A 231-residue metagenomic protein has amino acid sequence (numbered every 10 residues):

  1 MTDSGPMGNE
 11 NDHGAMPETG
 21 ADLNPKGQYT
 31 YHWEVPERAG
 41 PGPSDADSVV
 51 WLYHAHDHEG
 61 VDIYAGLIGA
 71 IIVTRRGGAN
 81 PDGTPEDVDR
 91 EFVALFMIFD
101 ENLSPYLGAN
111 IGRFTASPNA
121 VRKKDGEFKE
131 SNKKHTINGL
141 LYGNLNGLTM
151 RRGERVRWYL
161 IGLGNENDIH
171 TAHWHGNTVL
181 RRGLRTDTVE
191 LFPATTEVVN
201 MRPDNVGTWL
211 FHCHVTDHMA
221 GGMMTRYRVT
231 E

Functional and structural regions predicted by a protein language model:
M1-V73, N132, G164-P193, V199 (+1 more regions): Histidine- and aromatic-enriched segments that form or immediately flank copper-ligand environments
Q28, D89-E91, R155, N167 (+1 more regions): Loop/turn elements at helix/coil->beta-strand transitions in domains of secreted/extracellular proteins
I63-Y64, P81-D82, L103-P105, I169: Short helix/loop capping segments that flank catalytic or ligand/cofactor-binding pockets
R75-F92, E231: Low-complexity, Pro/Ser/Thr- and charge-rich linker/hinge segments at domain boundaries
V88-M150: Acidic-aromatic/histidine active-site loop/patch
M150, E154-V156: Long hydrophobic segments that form regular secondary structure
R157-I161: Short edge beta-strand/loop segments characteristic of extracellular beta-sandwich folds
